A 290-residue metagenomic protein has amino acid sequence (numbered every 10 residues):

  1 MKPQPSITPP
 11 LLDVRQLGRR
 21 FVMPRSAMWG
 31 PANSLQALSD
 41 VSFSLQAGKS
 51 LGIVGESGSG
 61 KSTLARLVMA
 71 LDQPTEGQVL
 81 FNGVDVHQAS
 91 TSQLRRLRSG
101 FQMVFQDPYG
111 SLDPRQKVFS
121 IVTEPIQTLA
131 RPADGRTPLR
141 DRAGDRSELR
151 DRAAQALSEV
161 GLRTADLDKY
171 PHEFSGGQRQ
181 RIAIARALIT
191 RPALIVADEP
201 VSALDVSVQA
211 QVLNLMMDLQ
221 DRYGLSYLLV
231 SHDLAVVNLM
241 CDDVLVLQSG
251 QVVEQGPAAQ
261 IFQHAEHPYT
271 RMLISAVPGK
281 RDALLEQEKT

Functional and structural regions predicted by a protein language model:
M69: Helix-to-loop junction immediately C-terminal to a conserved catalytic motif
G77-D85, L97: Conserved ABC transporter NBD signature motif
D85, P138-A165, I274-S275: Conserved ABC ATPase "signature" region
Y170-F174, Q178: Conserved ABC ATPase signature
I189-A193: A short, proline-enriched helix->beta-strand linker immediately N-terminal to the Walker B motif in ABC-type P-loop
V237-L239: A short, surface-exposed alpha-helical micro-motif characterized by mixed small hydrophobic and charged/polar residues
V252-G256, H264: ABC ATPase "signature
